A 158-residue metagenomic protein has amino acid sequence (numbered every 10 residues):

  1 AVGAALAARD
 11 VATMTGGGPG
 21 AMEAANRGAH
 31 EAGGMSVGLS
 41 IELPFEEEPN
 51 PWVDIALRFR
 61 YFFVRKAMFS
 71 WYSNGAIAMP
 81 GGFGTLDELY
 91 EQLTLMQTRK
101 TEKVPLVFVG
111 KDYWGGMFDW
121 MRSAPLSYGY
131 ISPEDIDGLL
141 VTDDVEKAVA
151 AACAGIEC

Functional and structural regions predicted by a protein language model:
A1-L39: Glycine-rich beta-alpha loop segments
G3, L93, V149-C153: A generic alpha-helix structural signal
E23, E47, A151: Active-site-proximal flexible loops/turns
E23-R27, E91, I136: Residue-level recognition of conserved structural "scaffold" positions that shape functional pockets and channels
E42-D135, V141, K147-A148: Conserved phosphate- and dinucleotide-binding cores of soluble alpha/beta proteins, encompassing both enzyme active
L140-C158: Glycine-rich phosphate/pyrophosphate-binding loop and the adjoining helix
